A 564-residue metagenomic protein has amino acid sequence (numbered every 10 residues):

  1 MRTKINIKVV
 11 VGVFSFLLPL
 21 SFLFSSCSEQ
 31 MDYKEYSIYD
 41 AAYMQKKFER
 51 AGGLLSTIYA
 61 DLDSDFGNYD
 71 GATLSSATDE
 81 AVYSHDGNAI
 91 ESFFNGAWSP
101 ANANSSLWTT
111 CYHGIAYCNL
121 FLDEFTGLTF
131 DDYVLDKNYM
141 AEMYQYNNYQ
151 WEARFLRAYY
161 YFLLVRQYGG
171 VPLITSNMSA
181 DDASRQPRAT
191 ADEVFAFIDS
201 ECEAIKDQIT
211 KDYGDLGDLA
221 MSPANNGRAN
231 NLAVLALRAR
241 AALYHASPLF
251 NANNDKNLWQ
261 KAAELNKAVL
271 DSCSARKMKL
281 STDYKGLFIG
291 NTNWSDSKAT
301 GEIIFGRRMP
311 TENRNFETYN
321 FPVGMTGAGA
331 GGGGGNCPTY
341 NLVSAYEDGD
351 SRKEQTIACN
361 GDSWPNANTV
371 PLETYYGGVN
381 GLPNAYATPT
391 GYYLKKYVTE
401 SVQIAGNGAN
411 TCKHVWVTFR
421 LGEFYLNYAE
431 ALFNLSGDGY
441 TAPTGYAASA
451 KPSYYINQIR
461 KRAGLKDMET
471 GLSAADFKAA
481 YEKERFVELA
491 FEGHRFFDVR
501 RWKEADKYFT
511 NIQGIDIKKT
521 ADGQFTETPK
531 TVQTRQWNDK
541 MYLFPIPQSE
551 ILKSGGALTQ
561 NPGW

Functional and structural regions predicted by a protein language model:
R2-F14: Bacterial N-terminal signal peptides that target proteins for export
G12-L23: Bacterial N-terminal signal peptides
C27-S28, Y59, C111-G114, F197-D199 (+6 more regions): Long, intrinsically disordered, low-complexity segments
S28-E91, G169-V171, F195, D199 (+5 more regions): An aromatic- and glycine-enriched ligand-binding surface/loop that stacks and positions planar moieties
E49-G52, S56, A60-S64, D86-Y168 (+5 more regions): Conserved, well-structured interaction surfaces
S105, C359-Y455: C-terminal substrate/ligand-recognition segments
V171, T175-M178, R185-R188, A236 (+2 more regions): Acidic, serine/threonine/proline-rich low-complexity intrinsically disordered regions
